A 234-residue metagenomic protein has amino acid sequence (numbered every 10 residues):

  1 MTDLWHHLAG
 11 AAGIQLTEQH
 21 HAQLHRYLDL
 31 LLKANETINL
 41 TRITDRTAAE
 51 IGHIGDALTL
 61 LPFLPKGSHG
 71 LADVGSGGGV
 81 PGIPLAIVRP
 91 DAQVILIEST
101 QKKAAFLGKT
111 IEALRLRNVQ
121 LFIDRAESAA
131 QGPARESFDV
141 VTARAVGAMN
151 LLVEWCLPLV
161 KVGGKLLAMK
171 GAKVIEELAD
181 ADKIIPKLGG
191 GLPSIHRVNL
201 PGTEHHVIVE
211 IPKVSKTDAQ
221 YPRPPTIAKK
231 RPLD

Functional and structural regions predicted by a protein language model:
M1-A72, K102-F122, T226: Class I SAM-dependent transferase core
L31, L85, K170, I211: Residue-level signal for inorganic ion chemistry
G55-G147, V153: Conserved SAM/SAH cofactor-binding pocket of Class I
R89, V160-V162: Helix-to-beta-strand junctions that scaffold the AdoMet/dcAdoMet cofactor pocket in Class I SAM-dependent enzymes
K103-A105, V174, L178: Short alpha-helix immediately C-terminal to the canonical SAM-binding loop
E127, A148, G171-I175, N199: Short "lid" loop at the C-terminus of a central beta-strand within the Rossmann-like core of SAM-dependent
G163-K173: Conserved beta-strand signature within the Rossmann-like core of class I S-adenosyl-L-methionine
A179-D234: SAM/dcSAM-binding transferase cores
